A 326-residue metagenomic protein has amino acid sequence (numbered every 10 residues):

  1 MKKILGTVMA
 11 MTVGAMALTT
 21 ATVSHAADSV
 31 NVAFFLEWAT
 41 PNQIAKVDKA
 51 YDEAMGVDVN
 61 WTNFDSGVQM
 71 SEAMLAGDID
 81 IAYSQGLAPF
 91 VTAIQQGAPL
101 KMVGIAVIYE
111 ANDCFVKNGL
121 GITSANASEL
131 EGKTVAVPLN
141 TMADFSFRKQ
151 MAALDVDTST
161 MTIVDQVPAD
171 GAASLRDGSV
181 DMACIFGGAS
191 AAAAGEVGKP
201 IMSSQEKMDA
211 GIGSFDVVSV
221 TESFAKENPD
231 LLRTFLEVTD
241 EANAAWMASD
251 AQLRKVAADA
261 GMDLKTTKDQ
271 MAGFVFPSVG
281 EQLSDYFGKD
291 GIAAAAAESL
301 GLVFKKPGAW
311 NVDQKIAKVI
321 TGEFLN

Functional and structural regions predicted by a protein language model:
M1-M11: Bacterial N-terminal signal peptides that target proteins for export
L18-A26: Sec/Tat signal peptide C-region and signal peptidase I cleavage site
A27-V156, T162-D165, D181-G187: Short, glycine-/small- and polar/acidic-enriched structural segments that line small-molecule recognition paths
A88, D170-D259: Pocket-lining segment of extracytoplasmic ligand-binding domains
T92-V103, A192-E206, K265-D269: Ligand-binding "clamshell"
A106-V116, K199-F224, P277-S278, A317-N326: Periplasmic-binding protein-like
K226-P307: Secondary-structure end/capping motifs
A297-N326: Conserved C-terminal helix/tail region of periplasmic/extracytoplasmic solute-binding proteins
